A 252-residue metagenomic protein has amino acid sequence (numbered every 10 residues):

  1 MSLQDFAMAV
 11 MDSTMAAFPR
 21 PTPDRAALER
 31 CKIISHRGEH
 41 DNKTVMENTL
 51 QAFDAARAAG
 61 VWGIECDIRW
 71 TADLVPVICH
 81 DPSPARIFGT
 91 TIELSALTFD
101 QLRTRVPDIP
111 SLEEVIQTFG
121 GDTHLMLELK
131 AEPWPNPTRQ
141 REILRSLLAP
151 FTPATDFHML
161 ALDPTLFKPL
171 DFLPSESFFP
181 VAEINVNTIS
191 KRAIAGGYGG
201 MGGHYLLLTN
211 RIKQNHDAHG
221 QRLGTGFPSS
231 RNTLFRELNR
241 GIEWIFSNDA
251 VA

Functional and structural regions predicted by a protein language model:
M1-A252: Phosphate-group recognition and catalysis centered on beta-loop-alpha active-site segments
